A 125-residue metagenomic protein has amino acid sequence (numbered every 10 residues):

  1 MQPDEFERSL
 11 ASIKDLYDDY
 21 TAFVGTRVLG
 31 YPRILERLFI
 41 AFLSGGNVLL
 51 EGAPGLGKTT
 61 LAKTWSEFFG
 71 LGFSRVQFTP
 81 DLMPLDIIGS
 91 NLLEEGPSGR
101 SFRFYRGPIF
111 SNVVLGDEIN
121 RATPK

Functional and structural regions predicted by a protein language model:
M1-E7: Interdomain "pre-motor" coupling segment immediately N-terminal to P-loop NTPase/helicase cores
S9-L56: Pre-Walker A (pre-P-loop) alpha-helix and adjacent loop at the N terminus of AAA/AAA+ ATPase modules, a conserved
V24, V28, G45-G46, F69 (+2 more regions): Conserved NTP-handling cores and scaffolds of large molecular machines
R33, E51, F73-S74, P97-R100: Active-site phosphate-binding and catalytic loops of NTP-dependent enzymes
E36-I40, L93-G116: Conserved alpha-helical scaffold flanking the Walker A/P-loop in AAA+ ATPase domains
F39-P80: Walker A/P-loop
L82-S98: Conserved NTP-binding/hydrolysis module of P-loop NTPases
P84, P108-K125: Conserved AAA+/SF3 P-loop NTPase catalytic/coupling segment centered on the Walker-B
